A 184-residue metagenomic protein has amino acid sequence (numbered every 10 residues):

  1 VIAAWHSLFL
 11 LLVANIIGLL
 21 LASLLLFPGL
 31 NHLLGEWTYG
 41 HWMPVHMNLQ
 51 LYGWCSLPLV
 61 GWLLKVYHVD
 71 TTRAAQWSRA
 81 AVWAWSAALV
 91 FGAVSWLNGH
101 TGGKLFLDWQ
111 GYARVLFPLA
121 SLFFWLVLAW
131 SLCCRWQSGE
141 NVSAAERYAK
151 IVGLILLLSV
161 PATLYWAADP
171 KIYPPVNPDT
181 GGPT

Functional and structural regions predicted by a protein language model:
V1-T184: Hydrophobic alpha-helical transmembrane segments of multi-pass integral membrane proteins
